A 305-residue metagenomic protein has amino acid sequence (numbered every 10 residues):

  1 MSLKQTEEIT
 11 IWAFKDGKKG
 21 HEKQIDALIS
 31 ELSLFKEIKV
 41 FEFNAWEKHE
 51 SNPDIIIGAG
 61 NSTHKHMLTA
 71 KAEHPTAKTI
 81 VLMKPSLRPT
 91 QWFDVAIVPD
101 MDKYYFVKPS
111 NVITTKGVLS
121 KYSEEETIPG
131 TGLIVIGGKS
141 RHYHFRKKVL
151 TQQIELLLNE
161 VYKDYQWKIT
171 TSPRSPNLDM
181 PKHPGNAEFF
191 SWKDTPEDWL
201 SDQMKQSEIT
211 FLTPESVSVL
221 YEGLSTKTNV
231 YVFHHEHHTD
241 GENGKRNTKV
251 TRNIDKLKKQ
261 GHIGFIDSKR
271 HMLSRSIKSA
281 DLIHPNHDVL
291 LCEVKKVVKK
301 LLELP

Functional and structural regions predicted by a protein language model:
W12-F14, G117-N177: Active-site donor-nucleotide binding/catalytic segment of nucleotide-sugar enzymes
W12-T114: Active-site and donor-binding regions of nucleotide-sugar-utilizing enzymes
H74-K78, K163-Y165, K227-N229: A short helix->loop->beta-strand "cap" motif at the edges of active sites that frequently abuts
T90-K147, I266, M272-R275: A nucleotide-sugar donor-handling region in carbohydrate enzymes
K182-V219: Donor nucleotide-activated moiety binding/catalytic core segment of transferases that use nucleotide-activated donors
E197-W199, S218-V219, V230-V250: Short glycine/proline-centered loop/turn elements that form peptide/ligand docking sites
K205-S207, S225-N229: Conserved donor-binding/catalytic loop of nucleotide-activated donor transferases
T251-P305: Leloir-type glycosyltransferase catalytic cores
